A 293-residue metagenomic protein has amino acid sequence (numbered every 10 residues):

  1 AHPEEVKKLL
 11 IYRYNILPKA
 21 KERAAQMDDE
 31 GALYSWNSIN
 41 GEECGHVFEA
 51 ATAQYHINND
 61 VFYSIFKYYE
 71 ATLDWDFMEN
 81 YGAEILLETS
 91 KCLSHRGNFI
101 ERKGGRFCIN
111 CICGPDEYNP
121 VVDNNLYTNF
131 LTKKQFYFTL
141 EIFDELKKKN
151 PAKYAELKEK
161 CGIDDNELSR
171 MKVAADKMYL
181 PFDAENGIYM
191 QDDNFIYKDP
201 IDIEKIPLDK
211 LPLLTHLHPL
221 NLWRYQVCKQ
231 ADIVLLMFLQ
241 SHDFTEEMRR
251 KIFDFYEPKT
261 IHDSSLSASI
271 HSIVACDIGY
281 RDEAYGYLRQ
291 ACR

Functional and structural regions predicted by a protein language model:
A1-L17, Y63, E70, N80 (+3 more regions): Active-site core of glycosidic bond-cleaving carbohydrate-active enzymes
H2, A50, G82, V121-N124 (+3 more regions): Residue-level preference for long, well-ordered alpha-helices that form the structural scaffold of enzyme catalytic
E4-Y63, Y69, W75-N80, T89 (+3 more regions): Helix-terminus loop motifs that line ligand-binding clefts
A20, N37-I39, N80-Y81, I112-P115 (+4 more regions): Surface-exposed loop/turn and secondary-structure junction residues enriched for glycine/proline
M27-A51, G105-N125, D193-F195, L220 (+1 more regions): Carbohydrate-binding/catalytic loop surfaces
E42, E88, C92-I163: Acidic/histidine-rich catalytic neighborhood
Y55-F62, A83, N125, N129 (+2 more regions): Short alpha-helical patches at coil-to-helix transitions and adjacent helical residues in well-structured domains
D60, D74, D116-E117, D232: Acidic side chains
